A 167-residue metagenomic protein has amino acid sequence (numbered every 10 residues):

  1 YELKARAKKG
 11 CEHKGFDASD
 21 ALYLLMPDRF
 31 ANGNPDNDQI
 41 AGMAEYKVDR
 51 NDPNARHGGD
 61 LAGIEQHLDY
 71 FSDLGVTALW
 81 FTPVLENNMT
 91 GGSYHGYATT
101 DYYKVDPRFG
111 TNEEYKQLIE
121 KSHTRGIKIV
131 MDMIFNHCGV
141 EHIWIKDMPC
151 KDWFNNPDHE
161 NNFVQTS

Functional and structural regions predicted by a protein language model:
Y1-G15: Extended acidic/polar, glycine-enriched regions that form or flank non-catalytic beta-rich accessory modules
D20, D28-S167: Substrate-binding/active-site clefts of carbohydrate-active enzymes
